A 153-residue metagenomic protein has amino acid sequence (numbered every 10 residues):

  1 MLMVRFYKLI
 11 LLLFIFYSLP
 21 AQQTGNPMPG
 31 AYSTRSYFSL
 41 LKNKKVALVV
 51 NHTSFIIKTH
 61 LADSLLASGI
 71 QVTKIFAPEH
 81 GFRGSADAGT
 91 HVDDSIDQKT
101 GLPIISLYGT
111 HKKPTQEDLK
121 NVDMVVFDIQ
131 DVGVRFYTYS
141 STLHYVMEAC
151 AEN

Functional and structural regions predicted by a protein language model:
M1-G25: Bacterial Sec-dependent N-terminal signal peptides
N26-Q71: N-terminal phosphate-binding or glycine-rich loops at protein starts, especially the Walker A/P-loop of NTPases
S64-L65, T142-N153: Catalytic-core regions built around general acid/base machinery
A67, H80-F82, H91-D93: A cross-family phosphate/adenosyl-ligand binding-site feature
Q71-G81: Short internal beta-strands
V92-V122, V134: Glycine-rich oxoanion-binding loops at beta->alpha junctions
V132-L143: Glycine/threonine-rich flexible loop motifs
